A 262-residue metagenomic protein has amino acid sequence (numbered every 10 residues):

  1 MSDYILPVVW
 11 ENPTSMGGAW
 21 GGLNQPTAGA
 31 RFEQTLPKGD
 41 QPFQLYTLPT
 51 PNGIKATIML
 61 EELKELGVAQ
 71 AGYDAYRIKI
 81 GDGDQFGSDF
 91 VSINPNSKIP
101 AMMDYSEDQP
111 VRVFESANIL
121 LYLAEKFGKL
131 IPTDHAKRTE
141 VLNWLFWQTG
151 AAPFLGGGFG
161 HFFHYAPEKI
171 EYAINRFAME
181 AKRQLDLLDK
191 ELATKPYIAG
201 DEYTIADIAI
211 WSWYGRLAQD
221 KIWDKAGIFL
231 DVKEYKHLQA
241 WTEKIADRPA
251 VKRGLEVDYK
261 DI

Functional and structural regions predicted by a protein language model:
M1-N175: GST-like domain detector, emphasizing the conserved glutathione-binding G-site in the N-terminal thioredoxin-like
S2-I5, L123, P132, N143-D247: GST-like fold's C-terminal all-alpha helical module
S92, D247, E256: Phosphate-coordinating loops and pocket residues in cytosolic domains that bind phosphorylated ligands
N118, H237, A250: Residue-level recognition of oxygen-bearing side chains
V251-I262: C-terminal helix/juxtamembrane-tail motif
